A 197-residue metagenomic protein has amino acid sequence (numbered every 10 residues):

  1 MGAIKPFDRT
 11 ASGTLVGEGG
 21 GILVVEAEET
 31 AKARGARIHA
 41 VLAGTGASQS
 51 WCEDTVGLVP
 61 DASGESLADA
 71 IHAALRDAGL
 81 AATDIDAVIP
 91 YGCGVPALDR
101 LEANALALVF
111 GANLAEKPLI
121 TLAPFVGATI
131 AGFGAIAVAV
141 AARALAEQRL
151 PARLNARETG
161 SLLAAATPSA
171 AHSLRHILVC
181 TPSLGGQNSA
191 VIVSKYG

Functional and structural regions predicted by a protein language model:
M1-L80, D86-A87, G197: Condensing-enzyme catalytic core mediating Claisen C-C bond formation in acyl metabolism
M1-T30, A131-G197: Conserved beta-strand-centric core segments of catalytic alpha/beta enzyme folds
G2-S12, T45-D61, P90-R100, L114-L163: Acyl-CoA/ACP chain-elongation machinery
A82-I85, E116, L174: A general structural motif
A87-P90, V179: Conserved beta-strand positions
E102-L106: Charged helix-capping and loop-helix junction motifs
